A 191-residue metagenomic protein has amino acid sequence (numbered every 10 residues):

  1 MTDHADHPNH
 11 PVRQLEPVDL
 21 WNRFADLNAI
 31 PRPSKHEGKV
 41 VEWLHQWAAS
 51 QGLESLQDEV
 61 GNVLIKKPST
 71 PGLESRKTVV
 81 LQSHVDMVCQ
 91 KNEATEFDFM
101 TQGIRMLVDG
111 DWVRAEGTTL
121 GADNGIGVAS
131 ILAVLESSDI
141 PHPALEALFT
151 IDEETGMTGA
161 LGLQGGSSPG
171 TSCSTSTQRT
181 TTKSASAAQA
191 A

Functional and structural regions predicted by a protein language model:
T2-D111: Acidic/His- and Gly-rich active-site-bordering loop/insert found across diverse amide/peptide-bond hydrolases
Q51, K66-P68, V134, G159-G162: A generic local structural motif
V60-L64, E154-G156, T181: Short acidic loop-to-helix transition motifs that present clustered carboxylates
L73-A144, F149, E154, L161-T171 (+1 more regions): Active-site metal-coordination/substrate-binding segment of hydrolases, especially metallo-dependent peptidases
L163-A187: A glycine-rich helix N-cap at a beta->alpha junction
